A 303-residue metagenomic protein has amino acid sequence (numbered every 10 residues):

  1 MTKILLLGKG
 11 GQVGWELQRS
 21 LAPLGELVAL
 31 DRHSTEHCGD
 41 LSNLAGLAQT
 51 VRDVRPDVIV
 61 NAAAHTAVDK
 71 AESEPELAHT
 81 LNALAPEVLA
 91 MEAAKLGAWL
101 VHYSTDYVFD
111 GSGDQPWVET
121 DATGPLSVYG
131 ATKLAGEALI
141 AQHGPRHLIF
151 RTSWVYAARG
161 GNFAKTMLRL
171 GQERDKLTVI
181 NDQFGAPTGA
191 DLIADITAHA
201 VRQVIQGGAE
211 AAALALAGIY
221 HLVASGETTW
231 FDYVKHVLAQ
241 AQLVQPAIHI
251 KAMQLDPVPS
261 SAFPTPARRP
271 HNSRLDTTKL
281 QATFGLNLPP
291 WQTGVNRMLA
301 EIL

Functional and structural regions predicted by a protein language model:
T2-P23: N-terminal Rossmann NAD(P)H-binding glycine-rich loop of SDR-like oxidoreductase domains
L7, L30, I59-A62, L100-T105 (+2 more regions): SDR active-site strand-loop-helix element
D31-L44: Rossmann-fold cofactor-recognition segment
L41-L81: NAD(P)H-binding glycine-rich loop region in Rossmannoid oxidoreductase-like domains and their noncatalytic homologs
T80, A85-V88, K95, V108-F150 (+1 more regions): Catalytic helix-loop patch of NAD(P)-dependent Rossmann-fold dehydrogenases
A141-H199: NAD(P)-dependent short-chain dehydrogenase/reductase
I196-T197, Q203-P264: Mid/C-terminal beta-alpha module of Rossmann-like enzyme folds, strongest in SDR-family dehydrogenases/epimerases
W291-L303: Amphipathic terminal alpha-helices
